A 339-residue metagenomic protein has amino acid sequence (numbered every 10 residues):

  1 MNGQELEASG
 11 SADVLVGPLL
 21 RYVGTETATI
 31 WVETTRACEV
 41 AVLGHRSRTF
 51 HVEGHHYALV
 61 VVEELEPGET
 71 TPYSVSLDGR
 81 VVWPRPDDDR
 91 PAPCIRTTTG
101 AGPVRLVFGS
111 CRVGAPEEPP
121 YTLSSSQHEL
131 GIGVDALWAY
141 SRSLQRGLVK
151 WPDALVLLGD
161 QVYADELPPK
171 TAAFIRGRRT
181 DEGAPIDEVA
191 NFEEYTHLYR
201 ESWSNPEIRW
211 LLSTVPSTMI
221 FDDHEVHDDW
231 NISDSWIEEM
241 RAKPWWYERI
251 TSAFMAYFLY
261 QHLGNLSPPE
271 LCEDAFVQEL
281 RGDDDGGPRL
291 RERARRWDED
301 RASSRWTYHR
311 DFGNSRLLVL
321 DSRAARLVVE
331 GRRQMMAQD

Functional and structural regions predicted by a protein language model:
N2-D339: Metal-dependent phosphoester/phosphodiester hydrolase catalytic core
